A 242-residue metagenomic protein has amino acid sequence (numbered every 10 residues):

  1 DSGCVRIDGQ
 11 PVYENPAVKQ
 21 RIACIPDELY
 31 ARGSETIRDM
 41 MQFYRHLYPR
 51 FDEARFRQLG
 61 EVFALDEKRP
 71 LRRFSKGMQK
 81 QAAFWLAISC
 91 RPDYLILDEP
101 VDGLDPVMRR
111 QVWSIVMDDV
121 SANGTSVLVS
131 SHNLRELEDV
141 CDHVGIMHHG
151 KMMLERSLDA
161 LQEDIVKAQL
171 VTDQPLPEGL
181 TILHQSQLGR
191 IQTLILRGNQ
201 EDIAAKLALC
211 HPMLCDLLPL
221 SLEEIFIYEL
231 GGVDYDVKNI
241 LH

Functional and structural regions predicted by a protein language model:
S2-V18: Conserved ABC transporter NBD signature motif
Q20-P26, G145: ABC nucleotide-binding domain signature
P26-A82: ABC-family P-loop ATPase nucleotide-binding domains
L95-E99: Catalytic Walker B motif of ABC-type/P-loop ATPase nucleotide-binding domains
P106-M108: Helix N-cap at the start of a conserved alpha-helix in ABC-type nucleotide-binding domains
Q111-Q200: ABC transporter nucleotide-binding domain
I195-H242: C-terminal coupling/interaction segments
